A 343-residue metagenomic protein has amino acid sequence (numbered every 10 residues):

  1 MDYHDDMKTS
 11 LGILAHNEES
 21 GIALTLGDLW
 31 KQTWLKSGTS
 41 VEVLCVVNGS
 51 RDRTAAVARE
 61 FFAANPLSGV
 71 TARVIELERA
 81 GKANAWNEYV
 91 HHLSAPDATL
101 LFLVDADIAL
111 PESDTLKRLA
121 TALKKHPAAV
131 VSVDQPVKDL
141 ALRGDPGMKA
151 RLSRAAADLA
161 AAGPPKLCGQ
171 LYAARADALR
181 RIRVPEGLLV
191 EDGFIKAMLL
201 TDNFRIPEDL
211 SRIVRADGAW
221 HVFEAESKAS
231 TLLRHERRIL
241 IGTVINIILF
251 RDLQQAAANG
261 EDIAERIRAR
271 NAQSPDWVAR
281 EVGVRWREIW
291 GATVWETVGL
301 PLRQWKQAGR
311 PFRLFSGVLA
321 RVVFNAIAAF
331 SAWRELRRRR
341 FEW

Functional and structural regions predicted by a protein language model:
G21-A23, D52-F61: Acidic helix N-cap motif at the loop->helix transition within catalytic regions of sugar-transfer enzymes
G27-S40: Short, acidic, metal-binding catalytic loop of nucleotide-sugar glycosyltransferases
L44-V57, R79, I108-A109: A conserved acidic beta->alpha catalytic loop
A56-N84, E88, H92: Conserved donor nucleotide-binding strand/loop of the catalytic core
D97-A109: Short beta-strand-to-loop acidic/aromatic patch adjacent to the donor-nucleotide binding site
P111-P146: Conserved donor NDP-sugar-binding/catalytic core segment of glycosyltransferases
D209-G242: Active-site donor/metal-binding and catalytic loop motifs of nucleotide-sugar-dependent glycosylation enzymes
R234-W343: Terminal low-complexity segments of carbohydrate-biosynthetic enzymes
